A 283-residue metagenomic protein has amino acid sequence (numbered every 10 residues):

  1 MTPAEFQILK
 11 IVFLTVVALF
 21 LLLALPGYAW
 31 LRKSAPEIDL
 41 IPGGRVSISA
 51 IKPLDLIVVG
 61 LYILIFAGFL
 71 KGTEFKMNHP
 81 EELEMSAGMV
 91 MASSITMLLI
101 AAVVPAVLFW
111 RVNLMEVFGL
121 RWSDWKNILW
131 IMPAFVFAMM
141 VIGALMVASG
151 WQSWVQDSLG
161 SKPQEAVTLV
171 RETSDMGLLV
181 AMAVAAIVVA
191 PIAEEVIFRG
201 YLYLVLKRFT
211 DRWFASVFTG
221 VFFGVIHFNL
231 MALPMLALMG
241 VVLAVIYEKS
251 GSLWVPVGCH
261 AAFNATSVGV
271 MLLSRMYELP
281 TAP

Functional and structural regions predicted by a protein language model:
M1-W122, V268-P283: N-terminal, membrane-interfacial amphipathic/helix-forming hydrophobic leader that caps and precedes the first
A24-A29, L99-R111, V184-R208: Transmembrane alpha-helical segments in integral membrane proteins
D39, W125, L129-W130, G177-A181 (+7 more regions): Alpha-helical membrane-protein architecture signal
G72-I95, V107-V189, R208, M276-P283: Juxtamembrane helix-loop-helix connectors linking adjacent transmembrane helices in multi-pass membrane enzymes
T96-A101, M182-A185, L236-L243: Hydrophobic core segments of transmembrane alpha-helices in multi-pass, intramembrane catalytic enzymes
V103-F109, G143, A186, F223 (+3 more regions): Structural signal for membrane-spanning alpha-helices in multi-pass inner-membrane proteins, emphasizing helix cores
L120-K126, V196-A215: Cytoplasmic juxtamembrane regions at transmembrane-helix boundaries
F209, W213-P283: Functionally important transmembrane alpha-helices
